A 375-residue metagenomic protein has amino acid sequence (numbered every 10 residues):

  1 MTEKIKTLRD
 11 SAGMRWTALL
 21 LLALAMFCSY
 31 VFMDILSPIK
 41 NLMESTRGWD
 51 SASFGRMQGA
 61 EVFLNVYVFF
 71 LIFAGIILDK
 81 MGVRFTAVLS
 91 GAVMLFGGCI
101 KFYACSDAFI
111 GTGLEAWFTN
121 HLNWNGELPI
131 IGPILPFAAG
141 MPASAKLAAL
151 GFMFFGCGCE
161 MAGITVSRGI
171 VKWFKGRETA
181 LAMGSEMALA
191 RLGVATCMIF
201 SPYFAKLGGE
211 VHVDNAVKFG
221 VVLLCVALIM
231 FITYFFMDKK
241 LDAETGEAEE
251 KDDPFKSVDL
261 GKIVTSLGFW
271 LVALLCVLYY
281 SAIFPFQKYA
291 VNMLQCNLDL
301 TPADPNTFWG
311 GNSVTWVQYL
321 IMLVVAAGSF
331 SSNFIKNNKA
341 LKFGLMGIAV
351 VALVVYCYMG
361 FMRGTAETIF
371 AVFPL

Functional and structural regions predicted by a protein language model:
T2-A12, D242-A273: Juxtamembrane intracellular "pre-TM" segments in multi-pass secondary transporters
L36-K40, S266-S329, G360: Extracytoplasmic gate region of multi-pass secondary transporters
G59-I76, W316-S331: Central cavity-lining transmembrane alpha-helices of secondary-active solute carriers, predominantly the Major
V68-N125: Conserved MFS/SLC helix-loop-helix module at the cytosolic interface between two early adjacent transmembrane helices
A145, G151-L189: Cytoplasmic helix-loop-helix junction between adjacent transmembrane helices in 12-TM secondary transporters
A180-A205: Glycine-rich segments within core transmembrane alpha-helices of 12-TM secondary carriers
D214-Y234: Symmetry-related core transmembrane helices of the 12-TM Major Facilitator Superfamily/SLC fold
K339-L375: C-terminal transmembrane helical hairpin of 12-TM major facilitator-type secondary transporters
